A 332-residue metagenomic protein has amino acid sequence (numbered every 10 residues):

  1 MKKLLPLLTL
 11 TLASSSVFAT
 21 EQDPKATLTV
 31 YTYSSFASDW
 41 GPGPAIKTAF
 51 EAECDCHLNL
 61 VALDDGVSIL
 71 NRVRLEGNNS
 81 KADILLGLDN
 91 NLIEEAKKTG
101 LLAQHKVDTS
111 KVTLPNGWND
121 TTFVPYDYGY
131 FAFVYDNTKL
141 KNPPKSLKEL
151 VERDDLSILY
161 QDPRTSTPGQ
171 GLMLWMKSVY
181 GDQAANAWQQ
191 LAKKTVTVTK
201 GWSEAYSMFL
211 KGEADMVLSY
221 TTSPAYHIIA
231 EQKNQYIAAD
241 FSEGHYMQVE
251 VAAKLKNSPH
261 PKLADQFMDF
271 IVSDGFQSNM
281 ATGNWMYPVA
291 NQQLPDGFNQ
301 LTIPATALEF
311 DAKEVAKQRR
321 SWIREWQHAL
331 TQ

Functional and structural regions predicted by a protein language model:
M1-L28, Q332: Short, low-complexity disordered leader/linker segments with a strong preference for bacterial N-terminal type II
K25-G43, G66-S68, S80-A214: Extracytoplasmic ligand-binding site segments that recognize negatively charged/polar headgroups
P44-L60: Short alpha-helix C-terminal cap/hinge motif
N91-E95, L210, A214-Q235, N284: A ligand-binding cleft/hinge motif common to bilobed small-molecule-binding domains
V112-P115, G129, W188-A192, V198-T199 (+2 more regions): Periplasmic-binding protein-like
A132-K139, K177, Q248-H260, N279-M280: A bilobed periplasmic-binding-protein/Venus flytrap-type ligand-binding module shared by bacterial periplasmic
L255-F310: Mature extracytoplasmic/periplasmic domains
G297-Q332: Extracellular/periplasmic bilobal clamshell ligand-binding domains
